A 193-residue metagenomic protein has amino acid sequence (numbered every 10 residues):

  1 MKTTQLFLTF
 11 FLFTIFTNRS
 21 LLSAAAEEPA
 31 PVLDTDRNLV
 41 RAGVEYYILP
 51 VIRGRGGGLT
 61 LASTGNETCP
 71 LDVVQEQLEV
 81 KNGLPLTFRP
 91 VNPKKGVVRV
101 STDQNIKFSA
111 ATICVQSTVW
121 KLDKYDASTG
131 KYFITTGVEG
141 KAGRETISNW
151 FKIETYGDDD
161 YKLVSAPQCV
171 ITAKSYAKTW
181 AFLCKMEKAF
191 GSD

Functional and structural regions predicted by a protein language model:
K2-F10, F16-E67, D103-N105, L122-D193: Extracellular glycan/ECM-engagement signal in secreted proteins
C69-Y125: Structured domain cores in non-transmembrane regions
